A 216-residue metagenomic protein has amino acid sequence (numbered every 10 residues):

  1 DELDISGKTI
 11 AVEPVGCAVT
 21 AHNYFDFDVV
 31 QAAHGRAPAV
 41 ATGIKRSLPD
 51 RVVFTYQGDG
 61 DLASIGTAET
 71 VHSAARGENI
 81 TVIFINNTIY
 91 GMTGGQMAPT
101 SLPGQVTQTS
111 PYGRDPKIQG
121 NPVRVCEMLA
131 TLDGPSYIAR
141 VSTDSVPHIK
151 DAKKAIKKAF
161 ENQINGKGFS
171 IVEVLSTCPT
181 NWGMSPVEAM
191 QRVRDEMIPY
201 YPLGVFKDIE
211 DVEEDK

Functional and structural regions predicted by a protein language model:
E2, S6, S47, S73 (+3 more regions): Change "in soluble alpha/beta enzymes" to "in soluble alpha/beta proteins
T9-A11, R51-F54, N79-I83, E127 (+2 more regions): Structural motif
E13-G91, K154-K158: Thiamine diphosphate
V15-C17, N87-I89, S145, E173-N181: Glycine-rich beta-alpha junction loops
D28-V30, S73, A98-L102, E188-Q191: Short, hinge-like loop/turn segments at secondary-structure boundaries
T67-H72, M92-V106: Active-site-proximal loop->helix
A98-N165: Conserved thiamine diphosphate
I164-K216: Flexible, low-complexity linker and terminal segments
